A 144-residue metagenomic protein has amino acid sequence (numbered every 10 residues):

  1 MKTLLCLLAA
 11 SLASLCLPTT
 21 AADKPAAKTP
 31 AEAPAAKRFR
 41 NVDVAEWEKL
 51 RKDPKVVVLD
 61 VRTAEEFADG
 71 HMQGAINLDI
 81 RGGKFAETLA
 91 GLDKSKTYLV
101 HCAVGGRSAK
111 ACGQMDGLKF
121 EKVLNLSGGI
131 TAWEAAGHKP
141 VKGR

Functional and structural regions predicted by a protein language model:
K2-L8, L17-V56, E65-T97, G106-R144: Rhodanese-like catalytic fold shared by cysteine-dependent sulfurtransferases and DSP/PTP-type phosphatases
S11-L12: Repetitive helical segments and hydrophobic/amphipathic motifs
V58-D60: Structural scaffold elements adjacent to functional motifs in cytosolic proteins
V100-H101: Short, surface-exposed ligand- or partner-binding patches at beta-edge/loop junctions that are enriched in aromatics
